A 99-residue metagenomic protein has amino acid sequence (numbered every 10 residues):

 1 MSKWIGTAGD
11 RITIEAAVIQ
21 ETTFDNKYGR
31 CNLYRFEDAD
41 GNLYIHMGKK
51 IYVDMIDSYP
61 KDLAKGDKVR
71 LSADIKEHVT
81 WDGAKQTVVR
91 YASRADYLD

Functional and structural regions predicted by a protein language model:
K3-N32, R70-L71: Structural detector for short beta-strands of small beta-barrel domains
G9-D10, Y28, G41, G83-Q86: Intrinsic-disorder/low-complexity loop/linker signature
T23, Y52-I56, V79-T80: A short local loop/turn or secondary-structure capping micro-motif enriched for an aromatic residue
N26, H46, W81-G83: Short acidic, gly/pro-rich beta-turn/loop elements at beta-sheet edges and active-site/ligand-binding grooves
R30-A64: Beta-strand/loop nucleic-acid-binding surfaces
L33-A39, S72-D99: OB-fold/S1-family single-stranded nucleic acid-binding modules
G66-K68: Extracellular Ig-like/FN3 beta-sandwich strand-entry sites
